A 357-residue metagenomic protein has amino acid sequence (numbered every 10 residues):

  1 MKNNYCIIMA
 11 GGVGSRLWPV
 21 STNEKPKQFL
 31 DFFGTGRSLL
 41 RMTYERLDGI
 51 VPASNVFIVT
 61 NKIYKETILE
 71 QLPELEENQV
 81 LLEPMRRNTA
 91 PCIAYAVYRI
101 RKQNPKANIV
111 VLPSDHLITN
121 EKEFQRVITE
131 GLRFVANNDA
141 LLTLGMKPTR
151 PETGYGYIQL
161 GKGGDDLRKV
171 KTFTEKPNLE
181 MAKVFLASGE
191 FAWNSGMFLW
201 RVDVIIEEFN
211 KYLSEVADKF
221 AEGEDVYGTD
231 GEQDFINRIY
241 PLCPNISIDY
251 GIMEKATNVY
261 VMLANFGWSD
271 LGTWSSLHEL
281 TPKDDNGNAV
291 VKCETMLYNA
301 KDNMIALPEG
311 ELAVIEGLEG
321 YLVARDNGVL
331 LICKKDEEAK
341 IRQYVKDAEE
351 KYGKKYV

Functional and structural regions predicted by a protein language model:
M1-I8, R16-N23, G34-P113, L117-E123 (+3 more regions): Conserved N-terminal catalytic core of the sugar/cofactor nucleotidyltransferase
K2-N3, V202-V357: Left-handed beta-helix
I8-A10, V59, V110-P113, T143-K147 (+2 more regions): Short beta-strand segments
L40, A96, D115, I158 (+3 more regions): Residue-level signal for inorganic ion chemistry
H116-I118, P148, W268: Short histidine/acidic/glycine/proline-rich micro-motifs that form metal- and phosphate-coordinating active-site loops
E121-D230, D234-I239, Y260, K335: Conserved core of the sugar-phosphate nucleotidyltransferase
